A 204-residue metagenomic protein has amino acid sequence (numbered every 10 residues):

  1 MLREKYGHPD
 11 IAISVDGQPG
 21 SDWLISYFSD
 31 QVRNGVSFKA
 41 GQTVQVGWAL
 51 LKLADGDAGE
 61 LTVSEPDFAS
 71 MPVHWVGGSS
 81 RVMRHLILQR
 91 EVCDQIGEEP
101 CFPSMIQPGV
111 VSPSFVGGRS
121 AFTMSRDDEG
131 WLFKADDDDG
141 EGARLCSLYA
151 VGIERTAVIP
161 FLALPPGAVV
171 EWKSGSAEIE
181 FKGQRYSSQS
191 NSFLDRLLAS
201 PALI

Functional and structural regions predicted by a protein language model:
M1-A54: N-terminal leader/presequence regions that precede the main folded/catalytic core
I11-V15, L145-A150: A short, exposed loop/beta-hairpin motif centered on an aromatic-Gly-Thr core
D22-D30, N34, E99-F115, G152-E154: Short, basic/low-complexity N-terminal boundary segments at the transition from targeting/disordered tails
T43-H74, A150-S188: Short, compact, well-ordered microdomains
G47-T123: Surface-exposed beta-loop interaction hotspot
S120, A143-R144, I153-A157: Extended amphipathic alpha-helical regions
S125-D138: A short, structured beta-strand/loop element
K182-I204: Polybasic, proline/glycine-rich intrinsically disordered low-complexity segments
